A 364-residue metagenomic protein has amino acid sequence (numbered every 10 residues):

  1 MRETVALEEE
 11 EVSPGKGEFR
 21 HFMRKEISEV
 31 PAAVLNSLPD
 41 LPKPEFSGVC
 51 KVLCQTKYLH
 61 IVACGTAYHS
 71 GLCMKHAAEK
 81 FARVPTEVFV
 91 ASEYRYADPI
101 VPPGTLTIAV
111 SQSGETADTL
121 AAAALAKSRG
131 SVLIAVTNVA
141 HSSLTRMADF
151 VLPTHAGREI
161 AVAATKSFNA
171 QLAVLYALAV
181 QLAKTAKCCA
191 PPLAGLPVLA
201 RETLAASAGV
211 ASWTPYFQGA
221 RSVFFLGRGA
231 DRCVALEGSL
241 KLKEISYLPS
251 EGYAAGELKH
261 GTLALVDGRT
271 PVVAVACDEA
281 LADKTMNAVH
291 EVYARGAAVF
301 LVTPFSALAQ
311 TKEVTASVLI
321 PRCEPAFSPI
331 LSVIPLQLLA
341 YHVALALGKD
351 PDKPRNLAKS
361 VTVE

Functional and structural regions predicted by a protein language model:
M1-P31: Intein/HINT protein-splicing elements and their conserved insertion hotspots or analogous self-processing inserts
V12, K16, E313, C323-E364: Generic C-terminus detector
M23-H60, F150-P271, A344-E364: Active-site phosphate/pyrophosphate-binding segments
C54-L199, R228, V275-P321, L339 (+2 more regions): Glycine-rich phosphate-binding loops that contact phosphosugars or nucleotide phosphates
T270-D278, S332-V333, Q337: Hydrophobic membrane-spanning alpha-helices of multi-pass integral membrane proteins
